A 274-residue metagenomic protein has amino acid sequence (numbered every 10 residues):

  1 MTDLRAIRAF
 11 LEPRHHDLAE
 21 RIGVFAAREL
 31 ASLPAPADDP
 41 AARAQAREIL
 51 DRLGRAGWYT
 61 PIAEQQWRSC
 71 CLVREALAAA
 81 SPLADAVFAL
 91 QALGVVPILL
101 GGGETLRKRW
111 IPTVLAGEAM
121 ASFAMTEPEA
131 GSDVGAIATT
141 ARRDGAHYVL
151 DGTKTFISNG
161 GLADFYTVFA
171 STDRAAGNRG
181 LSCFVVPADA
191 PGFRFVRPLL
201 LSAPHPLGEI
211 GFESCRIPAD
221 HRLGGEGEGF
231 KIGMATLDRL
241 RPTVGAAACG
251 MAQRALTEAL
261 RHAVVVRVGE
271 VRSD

Functional and structural regions predicted by a protein language model:
M1-D17, A141: Intrinsic disorder at enzyme termini
L11, L18, W110, G245-A252: Amphipathic alpha-helix face/heptad-repeat signature
H15, A26, V73, G103 (+7 more regions): Buried hydrophobic positions in well-ordered alpha/beta secondary-structure cores of metabolic enzymes
G54-M120, N159-F165: Internal helix-loop-helix
R74-A78, V186-A190, S214-R216: Short Ser/Thr-interspersed hydrophobic loop/turn segments at strand-loop and sheet-helix junctions that line or gate
M120-R143: A gly/ser-rich beta-alpha-beta helix-loop segment of oxidoreductase catalytic cores
H147, D151-R194: A short core secondary-structure module
F193-D274: Glycine-rich beta->alpha junctions and the first turn(s) of the following alpha-helix
